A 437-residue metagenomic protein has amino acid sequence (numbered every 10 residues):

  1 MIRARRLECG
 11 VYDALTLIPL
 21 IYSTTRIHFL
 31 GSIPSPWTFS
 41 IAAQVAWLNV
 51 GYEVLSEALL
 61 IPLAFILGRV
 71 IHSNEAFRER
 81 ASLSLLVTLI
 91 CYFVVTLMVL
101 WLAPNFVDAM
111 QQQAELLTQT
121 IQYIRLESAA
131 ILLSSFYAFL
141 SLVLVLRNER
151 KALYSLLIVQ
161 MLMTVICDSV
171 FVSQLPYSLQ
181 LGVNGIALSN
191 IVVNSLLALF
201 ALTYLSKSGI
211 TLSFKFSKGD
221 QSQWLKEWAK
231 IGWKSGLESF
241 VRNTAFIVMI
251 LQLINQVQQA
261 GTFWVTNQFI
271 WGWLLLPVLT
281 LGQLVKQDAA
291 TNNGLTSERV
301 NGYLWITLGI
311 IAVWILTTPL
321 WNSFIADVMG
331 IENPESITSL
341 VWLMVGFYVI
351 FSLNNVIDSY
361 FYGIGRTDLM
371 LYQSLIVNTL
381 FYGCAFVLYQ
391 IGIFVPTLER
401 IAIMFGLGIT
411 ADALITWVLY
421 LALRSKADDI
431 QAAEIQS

Functional and structural regions predicted by a protein language model:
M1-C9, Q119, L179-I191, L199-N243 (+1 more regions): Interhelical loop/hinge segments that connect adjacent transmembrane helices in multipass membrane
R3-A64, W233-N255, Q268: Signature of the first transmembrane helix
L30-E53, E115-I121, V183-N184, E227-I231 (+5 more regions): Interfacial/gating helices of multi-pass transporter permease domains
G31, S40-F93, Y137-V145, F263-T317 (+1 more regions): Small-residue-rich hydrophobic transmembrane alpha-helices
V94-R125, A312-T338: Short membrane-interface helical motifs at transmembrane helix boundaries in multi-pass membrane transporters
W101, A114-L140, I270-W273, E332-I357 (+1 more regions): Alpha-helical transmembrane segments of multi-pass membrane proteins
L132-L156, Q287-D288, Y348-I376: Membrane-interface junctions at transmembrane-helix termini in multi-pass inner-membrane proteins
L162-A198, D327, D368, T379-D428: Membrane-interface helix-loop junctions in multi-pass transport and translocation proteins
